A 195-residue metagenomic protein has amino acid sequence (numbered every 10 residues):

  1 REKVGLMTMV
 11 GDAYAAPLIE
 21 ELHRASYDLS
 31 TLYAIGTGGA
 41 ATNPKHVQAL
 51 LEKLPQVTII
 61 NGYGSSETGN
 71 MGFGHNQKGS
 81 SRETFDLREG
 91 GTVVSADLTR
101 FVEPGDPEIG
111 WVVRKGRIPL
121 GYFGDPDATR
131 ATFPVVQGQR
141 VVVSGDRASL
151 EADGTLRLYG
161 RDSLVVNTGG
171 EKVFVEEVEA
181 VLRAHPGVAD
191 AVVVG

Functional and structural regions predicted by a protein language model:
R1, A13-P17, V173-V178: ATP-dependent adenylate-forming carboxylate-activation enzymes
E2, Y27-S30, P107, V142 (+1 more regions): Structured loop/turn residues at beta-strand edges in well-structured enzyme cores
V4-V10, I19-R88, T92, F101-P104: Gly/Ser/Thr-rich phosphate-binding loop
M7-M9, G64, G110, L120-G124 (+2 more regions): AMP-binding/adenylate-forming catalytic core of the ANL superfamily
D12-A13, A40, R117-I118: Alpha-helix/helix-capping structural signal
A16, P44-Q48, L120, E176: Alpha-helical elements of the RecA-like P-loop NTPase motor core of helicases
T92-K115, T132, A152-D153: Conserved beta-loop-beta connector loops within the AMP-binding
